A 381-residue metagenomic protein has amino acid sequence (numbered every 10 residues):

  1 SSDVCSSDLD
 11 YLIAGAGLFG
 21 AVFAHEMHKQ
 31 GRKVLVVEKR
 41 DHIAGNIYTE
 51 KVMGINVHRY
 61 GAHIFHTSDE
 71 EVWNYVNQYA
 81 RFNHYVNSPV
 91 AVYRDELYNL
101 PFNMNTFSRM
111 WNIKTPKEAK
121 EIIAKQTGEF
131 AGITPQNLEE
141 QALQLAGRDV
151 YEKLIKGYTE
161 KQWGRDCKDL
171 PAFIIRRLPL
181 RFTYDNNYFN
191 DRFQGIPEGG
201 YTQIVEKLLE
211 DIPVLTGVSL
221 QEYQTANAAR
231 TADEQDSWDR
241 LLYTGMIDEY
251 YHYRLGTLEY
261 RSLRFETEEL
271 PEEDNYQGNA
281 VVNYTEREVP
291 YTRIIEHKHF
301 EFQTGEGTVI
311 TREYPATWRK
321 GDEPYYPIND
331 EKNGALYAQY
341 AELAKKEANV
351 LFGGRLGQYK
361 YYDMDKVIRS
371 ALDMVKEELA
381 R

Functional and structural regions predicted by a protein language model:
S1-S6: Short, small-residue-biased leader/transition segments that mark boundaries at the very start of proteins
L9-V36, V375: N-terminal Rossmann-like FAD-binding beta1-loop-alpha1 element of flavoenzymes
L12-A14, V37, Q235-D248: Short hydrophobic core segments
L18-F19, D41-I43, N105, E160 (+5 more regions): Short, solvent-exposed loop/turn segments at secondary-structure junctions
H25-M53: Glycine-rich FAD pyrophosphate-binding loop
M53-G128: Dinucleotide-binding Rossmann-like beta1-alpha1 core, especially the glycine-rich loop that anchors the ADP
R94-Y98, M104-W238: Active-site/ligand-binding neighborhood in enzyme catalytic cores
D239, E249-R381: C-terminal segments that line or cap access tunnels to active or ligand-binding sites in enzymes and enzyme-associated
